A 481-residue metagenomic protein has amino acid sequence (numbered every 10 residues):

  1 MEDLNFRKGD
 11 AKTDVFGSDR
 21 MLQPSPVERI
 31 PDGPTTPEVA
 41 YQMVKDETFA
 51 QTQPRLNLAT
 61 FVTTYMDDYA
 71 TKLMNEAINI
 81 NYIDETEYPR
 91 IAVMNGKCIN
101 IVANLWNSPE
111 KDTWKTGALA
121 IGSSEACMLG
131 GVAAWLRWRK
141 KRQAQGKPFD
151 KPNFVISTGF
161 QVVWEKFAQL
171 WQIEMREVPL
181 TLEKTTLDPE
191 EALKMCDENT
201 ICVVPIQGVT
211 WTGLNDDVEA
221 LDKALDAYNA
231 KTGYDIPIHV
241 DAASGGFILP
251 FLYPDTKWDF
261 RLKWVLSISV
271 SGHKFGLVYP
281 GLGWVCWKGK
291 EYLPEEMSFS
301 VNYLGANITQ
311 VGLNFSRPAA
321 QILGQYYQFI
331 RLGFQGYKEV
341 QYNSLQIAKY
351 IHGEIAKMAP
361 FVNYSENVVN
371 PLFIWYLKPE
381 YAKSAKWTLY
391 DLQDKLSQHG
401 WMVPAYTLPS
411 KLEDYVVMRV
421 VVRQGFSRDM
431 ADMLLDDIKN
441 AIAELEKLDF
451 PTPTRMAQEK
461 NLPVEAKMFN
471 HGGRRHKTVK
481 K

Functional and structural regions predicted by a protein language model:
M1-N100, N104-K111, V132, W138 (+2 more regions): Non-catalytic terminal extensions of PLP-dependent enzymes
R7-K12, A118-F299, L304-N307: Conserved PLP-enzyme active-site core in the AAT-like
P26, Y82-E87, T113-I121, V270-H273 (+1 more regions): A short glycine/serine-rich beta->alpha loop
N75-N81, I201, P205, G324-R331 (+1 more regions): A short small-residue
R90, L119-A126, I156, F160 (+4 more regions): Secondary-structure capping and boundary motifs in well-ordered enzyme cores
N95-A103, F160-E165, D188-C196, N314-Q321 (+2 more regions): Structured alpha-helical segments in the cores of large, soluble enzyme domains
E177-E183, K231-D241, S300-V301, G312 (+2 more regions): A generic structural motif
F251-N370, Y376-Y381: Active-site C-terminal subdomain of aminotransferase-like
